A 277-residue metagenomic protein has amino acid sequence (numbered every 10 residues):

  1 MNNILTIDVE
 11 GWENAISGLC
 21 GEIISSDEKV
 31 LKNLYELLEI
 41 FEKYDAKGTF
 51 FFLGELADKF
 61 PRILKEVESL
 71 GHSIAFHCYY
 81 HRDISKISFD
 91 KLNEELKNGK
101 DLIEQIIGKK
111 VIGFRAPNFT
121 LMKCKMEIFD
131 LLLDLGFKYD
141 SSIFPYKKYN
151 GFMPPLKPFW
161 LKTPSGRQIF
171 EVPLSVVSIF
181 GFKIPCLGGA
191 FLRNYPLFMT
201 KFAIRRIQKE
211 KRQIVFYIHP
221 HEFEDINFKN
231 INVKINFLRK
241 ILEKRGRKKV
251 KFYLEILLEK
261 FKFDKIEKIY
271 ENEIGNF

Functional and structural regions predicted by a protein language model:
M1-G113, N118-F180, P196-F277: Catalytic alpha-helical scaffold of carbohydrate-active enzymes acting on polysaccharides/glycoconjugates
I24, I184-N194: Surface-exposed cleft-lining segments at the edges of enzyme active sites
